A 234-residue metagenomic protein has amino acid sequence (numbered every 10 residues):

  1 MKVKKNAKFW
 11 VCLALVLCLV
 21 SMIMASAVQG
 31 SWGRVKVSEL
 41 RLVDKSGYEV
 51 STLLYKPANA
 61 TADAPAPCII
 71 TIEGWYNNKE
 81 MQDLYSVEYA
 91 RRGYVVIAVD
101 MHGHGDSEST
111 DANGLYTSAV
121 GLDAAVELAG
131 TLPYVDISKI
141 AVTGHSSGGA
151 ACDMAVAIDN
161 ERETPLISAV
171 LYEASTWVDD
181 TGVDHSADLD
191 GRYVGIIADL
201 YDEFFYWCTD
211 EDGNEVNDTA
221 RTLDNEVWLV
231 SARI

Functional and structural regions predicted by a protein language model:
A25-A64: N-terminal cap/lid segment of alpha/beta-hydrolase-fold proteins
D63-G74: Short beta-strand element of the alpha/beta-hydrolase
Y76-E88, M101: The serine-hydrolase catalytic nucleophile loop
A90-E108: Conserved alpha/beta-hydrolase
A112-P133: Alpha/beta-hydrolase active-site loop
Y134-S146: Alpha/beta-hydrolase fold nucleophile elbow
G149-E161: Short glycine-enriched nucleophile-adjacent loop and the immediately C-terminal alpha-helix near the catalytic center
S168-R233: The feature captures the conserved acid-bearing segment of alpha/beta-hydrolase catalytic domains
